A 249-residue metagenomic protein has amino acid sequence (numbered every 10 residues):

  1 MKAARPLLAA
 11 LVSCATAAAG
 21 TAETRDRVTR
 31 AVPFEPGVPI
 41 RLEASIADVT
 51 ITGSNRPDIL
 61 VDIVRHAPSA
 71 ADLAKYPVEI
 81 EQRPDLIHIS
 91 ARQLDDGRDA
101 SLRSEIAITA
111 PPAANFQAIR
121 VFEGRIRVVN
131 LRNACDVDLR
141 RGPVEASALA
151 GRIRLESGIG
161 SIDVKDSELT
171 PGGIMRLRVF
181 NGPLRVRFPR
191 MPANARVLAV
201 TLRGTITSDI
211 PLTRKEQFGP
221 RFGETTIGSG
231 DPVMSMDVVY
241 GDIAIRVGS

Functional and structural regions predicted by a protein language model:
M1-S249: Intrinsically disordered, low-complexity terminal regions
